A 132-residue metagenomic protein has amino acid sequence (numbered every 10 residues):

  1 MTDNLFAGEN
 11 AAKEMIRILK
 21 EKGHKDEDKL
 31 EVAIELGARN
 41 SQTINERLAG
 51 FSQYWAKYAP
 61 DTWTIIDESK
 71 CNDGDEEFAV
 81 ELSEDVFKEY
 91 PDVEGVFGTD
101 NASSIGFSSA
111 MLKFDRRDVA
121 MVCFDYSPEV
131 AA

Functional and structural regions predicted by a protein language model:
M1-A132: A residue-level marker of the well-folded mature domains of exported/periplasmic proteins
